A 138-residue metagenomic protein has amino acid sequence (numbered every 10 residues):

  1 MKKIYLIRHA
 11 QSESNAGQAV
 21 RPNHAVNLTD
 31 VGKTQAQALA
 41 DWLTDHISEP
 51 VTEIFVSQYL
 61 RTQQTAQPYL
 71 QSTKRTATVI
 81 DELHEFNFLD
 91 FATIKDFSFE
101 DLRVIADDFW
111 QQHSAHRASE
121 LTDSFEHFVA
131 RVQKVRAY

Functional and structural regions predicted by a protein language model:
K2, I7-V79, V129: Active-site-proximal alpha-helix that buttresses catalytic centers in soluble enzyme cores
S72-Q133: Phosphate-handling substructures
